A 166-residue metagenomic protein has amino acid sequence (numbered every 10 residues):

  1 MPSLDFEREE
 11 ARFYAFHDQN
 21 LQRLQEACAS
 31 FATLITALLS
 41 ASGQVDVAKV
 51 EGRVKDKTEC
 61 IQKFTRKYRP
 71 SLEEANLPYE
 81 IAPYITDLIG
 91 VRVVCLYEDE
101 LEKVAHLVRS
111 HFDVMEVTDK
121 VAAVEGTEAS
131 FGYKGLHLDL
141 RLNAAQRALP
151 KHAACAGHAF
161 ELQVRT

Functional and structural regions predicted by a protein language model:
M1-T166: Nucleic-acid processing machinery
